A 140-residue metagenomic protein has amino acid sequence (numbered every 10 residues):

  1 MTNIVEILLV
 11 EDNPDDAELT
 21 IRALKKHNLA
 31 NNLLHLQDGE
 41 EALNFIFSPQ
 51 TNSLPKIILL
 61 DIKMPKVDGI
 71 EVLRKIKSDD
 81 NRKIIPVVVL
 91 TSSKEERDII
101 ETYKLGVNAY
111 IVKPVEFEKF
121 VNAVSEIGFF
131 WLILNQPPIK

Functional and structural regions predicted by a protein language model:
N3-I4, L29-A30, S53-I57, N81-P86: His-Asp phosphorelay/catalytic-motif detector in bacterial-type signaling
E11: Conserved acidic carboxylate
L19-I21, H35-I57, V121: Acidic, metal-coordinating helix/loop segments flanking the phosphotransfer/catalytic sites of two-component signaling
I62-M64: Receiver (REC) domain active-site loop signature in two-component systems and cognate sites in sensor histidine kinases
N108: Short, glycine/charged-rich "phosphate-handling" switch motifs in NTP-dependent and phosphotransfer domains
V115-G128, N135-K140: C-terminal output helix
